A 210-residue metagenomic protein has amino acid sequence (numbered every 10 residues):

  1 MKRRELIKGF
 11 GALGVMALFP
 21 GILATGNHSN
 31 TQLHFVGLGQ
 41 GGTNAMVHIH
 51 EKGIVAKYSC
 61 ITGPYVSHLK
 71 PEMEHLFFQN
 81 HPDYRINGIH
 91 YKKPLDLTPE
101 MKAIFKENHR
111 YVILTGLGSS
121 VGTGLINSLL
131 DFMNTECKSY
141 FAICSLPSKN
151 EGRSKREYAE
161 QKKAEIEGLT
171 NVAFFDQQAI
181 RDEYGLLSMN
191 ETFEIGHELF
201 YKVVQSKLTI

Functional and structural regions predicted by a protein language model:
M1-E5: N-terminal secretory signal peptides
K8-L13, L18-I210: Tubulin/FtsZ superfamily GTPase core signature
